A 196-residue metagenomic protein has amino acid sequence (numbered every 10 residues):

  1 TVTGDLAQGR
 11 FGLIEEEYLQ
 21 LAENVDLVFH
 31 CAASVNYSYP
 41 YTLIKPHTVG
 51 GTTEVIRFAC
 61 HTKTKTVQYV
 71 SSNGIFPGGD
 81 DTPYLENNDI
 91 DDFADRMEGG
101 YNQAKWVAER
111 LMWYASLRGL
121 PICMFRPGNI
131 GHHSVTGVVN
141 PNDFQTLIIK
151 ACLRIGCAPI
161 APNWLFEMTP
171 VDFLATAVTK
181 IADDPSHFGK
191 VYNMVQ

Functional and structural regions predicted by a protein language model:
T1-L27: Conserved Rossmann-fold cofactor-binding substructure of NAD(P)-dependent oxidoreductases
A22-E23, L27-A32, S38-P46, G50-G100 (+2 more regions): Conserved Rossmann-fold NAD(P)-dependent oxidoreductase catalytic core, especially the SDR/UDP-sugar
K45-V49, M97-W106, N142, W164-M168: Short-chain dehydrogenase/reductase
V49-V55, A104-M112, I148: Conserved catalytic Lys-bearing alpha helix of Rossmann-like short-chain dehydrogenase/reductases
E109-G137: Conserved beta-loop-beta element that borders a ligand/cofactor-binding pocket
I130-V135, I160-W164, K190-Q196: Glycine-rich Rossmann NAD(P)(H)-binding loop
H133-Q145, K180-Y192: Glycine/proline-rich active-site loop of Rossmann-fold NAD(P)-dependent oxidoreductases
